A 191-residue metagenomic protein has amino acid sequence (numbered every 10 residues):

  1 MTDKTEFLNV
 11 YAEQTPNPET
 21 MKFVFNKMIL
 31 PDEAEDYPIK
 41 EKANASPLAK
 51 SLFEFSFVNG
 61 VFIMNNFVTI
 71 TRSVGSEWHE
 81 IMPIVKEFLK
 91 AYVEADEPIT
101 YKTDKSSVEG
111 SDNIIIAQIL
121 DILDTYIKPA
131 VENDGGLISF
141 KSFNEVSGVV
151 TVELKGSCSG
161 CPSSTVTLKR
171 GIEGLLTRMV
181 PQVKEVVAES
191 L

Functional and structural regions predicted by a protein language model:
M1-L191: Domain-level signature for proteins that mediate thiol-based redox and metal-cofactor handling
